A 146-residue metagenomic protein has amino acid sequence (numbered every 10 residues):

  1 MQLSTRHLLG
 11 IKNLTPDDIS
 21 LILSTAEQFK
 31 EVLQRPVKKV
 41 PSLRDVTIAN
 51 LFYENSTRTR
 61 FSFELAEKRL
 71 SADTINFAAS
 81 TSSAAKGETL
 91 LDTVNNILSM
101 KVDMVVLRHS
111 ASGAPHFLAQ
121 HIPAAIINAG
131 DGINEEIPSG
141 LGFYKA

Functional and structural regions predicted by a protein language model:
M1-F61, L65: Positively charged, low-complexity intrinsically disordered leader regions
E27, Y144-K145: Generic structural signal for well-ordered alpha-helical scaffold segments
V37, P41-Y144: Phosphate/diphosphate ligand-binding glycine-rich loop within oxidoreductases
